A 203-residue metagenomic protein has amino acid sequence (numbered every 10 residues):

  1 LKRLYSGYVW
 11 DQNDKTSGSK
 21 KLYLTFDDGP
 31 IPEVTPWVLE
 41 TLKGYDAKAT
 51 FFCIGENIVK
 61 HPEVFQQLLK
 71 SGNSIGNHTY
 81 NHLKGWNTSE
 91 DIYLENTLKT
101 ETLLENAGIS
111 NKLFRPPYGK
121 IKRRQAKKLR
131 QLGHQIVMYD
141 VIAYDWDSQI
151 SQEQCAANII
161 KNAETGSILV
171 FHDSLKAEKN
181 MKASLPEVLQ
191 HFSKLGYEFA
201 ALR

Functional and structural regions predicted by a protein language model:
L1-T25, P30-D46, K60-E63, P186-R203: N-terminal pre-catalytic segment of deacetylase/amide-hydrolase enzymes
L22-F26, A49-F51, I75-H78, K112-F114 (+1 more regions): Hydrophobic faces of well-ordered beta-strands that scaffold small-molecule active sites in alpha/beta enzyme cores
G29-E33, F52-H61, L83-D91, R115-K122 (+2 more regions): Acidic-and-aromatic substrate-binding clefts and catalytic sites of carbohydrate-active enzymes
L39-K48, S74, L83, E90-R123 (+4 more regions): CE4/NodB-like, metal-dependent polysaccharide N-deacetylase domain that modifies extracellular/periplasmic N-acetylated
G44-S71: A short, conserved beta-to-alpha structural element at the edge of catalytic cores that scaffolds binding
Q66, I92-T97, I150-A157, K182-P186: Charged helix-capping and loop-helix junction motifs
S110-K112, K120, A126-I160, G196-R203: His/Asp/Glu-enriched short active-site or ligand-binding loop at hydrolase and phosphoryl-transfer sites
K161-R203: Catalytic grooves of carbohydrate-active enzymes
